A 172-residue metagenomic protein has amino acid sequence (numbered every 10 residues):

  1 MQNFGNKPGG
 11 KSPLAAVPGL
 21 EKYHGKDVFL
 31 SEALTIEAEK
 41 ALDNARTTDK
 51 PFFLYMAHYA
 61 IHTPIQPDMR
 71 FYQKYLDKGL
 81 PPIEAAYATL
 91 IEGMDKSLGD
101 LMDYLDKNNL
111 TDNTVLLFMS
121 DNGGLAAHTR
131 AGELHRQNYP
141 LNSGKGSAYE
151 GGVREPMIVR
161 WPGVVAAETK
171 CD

Functional and structural regions predicted by a protein language model:
M1-P51, H58-P67, A85-A88, V159: Formylglycine-dependent
Q2-N3, P13-A16, G99-N108, L117 (+1 more regions): Substrate-binding rim/cap in mid-to-C-terminal beta-strand-loop elements of soluble/periplasmic
A45-K50, N109-D112, E133-L134, Y149-G152: Extracellular/periplasmic catalytic domains that process cell-envelope and extracellular macromolecules
K50-F52, A57-H58, G93-R130: Metal-dependent active-site segment of extracytoplasmic phospho-/sulfohydrolases and closely related
I61, D77, R154-E155: Catalytic cores of eukaryotic secretory-pathway lumenal/extracellular enzymes that build and remodel glycoconjugates
P64-F71, A127-Q137, E168-K170: Short, solvent-exposed loop/turn and secondary-structure capping segments
R70-S97: Extended hydrophobic/aromatic segments used for targeting, binding, or gating
Y75, M119-S143: Substrate-binding/catalytic cleft of secreted carbohydrate-active enzymes, primarily glycoside hydrolases
